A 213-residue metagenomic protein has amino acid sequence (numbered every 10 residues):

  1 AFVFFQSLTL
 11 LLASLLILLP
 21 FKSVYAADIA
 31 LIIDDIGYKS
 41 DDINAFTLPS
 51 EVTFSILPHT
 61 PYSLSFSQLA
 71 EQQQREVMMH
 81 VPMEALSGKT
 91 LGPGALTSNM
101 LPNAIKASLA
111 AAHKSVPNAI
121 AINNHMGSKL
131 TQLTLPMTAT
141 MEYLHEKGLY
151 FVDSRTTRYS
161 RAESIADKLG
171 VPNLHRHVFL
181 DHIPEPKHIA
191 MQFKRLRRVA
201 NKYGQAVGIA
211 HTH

Functional and structural regions predicted by a protein language model:
A1-F4: N-terminal secretory signal peptides that target proteins for export/translocation
Q6-P20: Bacterial N-terminal signal peptides
Y25-H213: Catalytic-site microenvironment of enzymes that process N-acetyl-hexosamine-containing cell-wall polysaccharides
